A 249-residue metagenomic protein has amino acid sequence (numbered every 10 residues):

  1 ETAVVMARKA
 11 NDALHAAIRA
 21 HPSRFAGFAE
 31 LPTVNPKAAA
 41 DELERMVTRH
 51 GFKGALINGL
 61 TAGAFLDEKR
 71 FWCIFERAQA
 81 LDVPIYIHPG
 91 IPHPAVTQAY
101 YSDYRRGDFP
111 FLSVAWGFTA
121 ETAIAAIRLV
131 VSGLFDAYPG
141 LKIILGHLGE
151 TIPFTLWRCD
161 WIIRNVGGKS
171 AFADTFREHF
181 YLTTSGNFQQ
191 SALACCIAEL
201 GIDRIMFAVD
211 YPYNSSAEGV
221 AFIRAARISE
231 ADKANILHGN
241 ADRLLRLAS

Functional and structural regions predicted by a protein language model:
E1-A125, S132, S249: Active-site gating/metal-coordination segments in enzymes
D12-A20, D41-R45, S132-G133, L141 (+3 more regions): Mid-to-C-terminal alpha-helical segments outside catalytic/metal-binding sites
A26-A29, A55-I57, I85-I87, I143-L145 (+2 more regions): Hydrophobic faces of well-ordered beta-strands that scaffold small-molecule active sites in alpha/beta enzyme cores
H50-G54, Q79-P84, Y138-G140, F176-Y181 (+1 more regions): Glycine-enriched alpha-helix->loop->beta-strand junction motifs that scaffold or abut catalytic
G90-P92, V130, G149, P212: Catalytic metal-binding/acid-base residues of hydrolase active sites
A95-Y104, G149-R164, L193-A198, N214-A225: Histidine/acidic-residue-rich catalytic or RNA/ligand-binding cores of hydrolases and nuclease-related proteins
G117-A120, I124, V166-A194: Aromatic-anchored helix/helix-loop segment that forms the rim or "lid" of small-molecule/cofactor binding pockets
V130-T175: Aromatic-lined glycan-binding groove of carbohydrate-active enzymes
